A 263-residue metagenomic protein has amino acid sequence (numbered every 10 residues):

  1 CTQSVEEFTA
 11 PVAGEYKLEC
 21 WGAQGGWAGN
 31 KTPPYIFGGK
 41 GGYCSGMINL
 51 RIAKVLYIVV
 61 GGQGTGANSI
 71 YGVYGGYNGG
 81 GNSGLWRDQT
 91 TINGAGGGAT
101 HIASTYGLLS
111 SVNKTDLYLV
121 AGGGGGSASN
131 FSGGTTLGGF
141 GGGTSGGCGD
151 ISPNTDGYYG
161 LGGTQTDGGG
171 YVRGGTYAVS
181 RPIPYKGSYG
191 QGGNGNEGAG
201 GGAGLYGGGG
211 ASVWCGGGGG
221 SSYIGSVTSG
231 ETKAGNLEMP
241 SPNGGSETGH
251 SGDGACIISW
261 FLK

Functional and structural regions predicted by a protein language model:
C1-V12, G193-G195: Surface-exposed ligand/attachment interfaces on beta-rich extracellular proteins
E6-E7, P33-Y35, S45-I48: Beta-strand-rich interaction surfaces with strong enrichment in secreted/lumenal proteins
A10-K17, R51-V55: Extended extracellular/luminal ectodomain segments enriched in beta-structured repeat modules
G26-G42: Short, surface-exposed beta-strand/strand-loop-strand elements in extracellular ectodomains
G38-G160: Secretome/extracellular-domain signature
T100, V120, H250-K263: Short, structured beta-strand segments at or near domain termini in extracellular proteins/domains
N113-L119, S132-T135, G139-G204, G208: Acidic, glycine-rich loop-and-strand cores that form catalytic or ligand-binding grooves in diverse globular domains
G210-C256: Contiguous ligand/interfacial binding patches
